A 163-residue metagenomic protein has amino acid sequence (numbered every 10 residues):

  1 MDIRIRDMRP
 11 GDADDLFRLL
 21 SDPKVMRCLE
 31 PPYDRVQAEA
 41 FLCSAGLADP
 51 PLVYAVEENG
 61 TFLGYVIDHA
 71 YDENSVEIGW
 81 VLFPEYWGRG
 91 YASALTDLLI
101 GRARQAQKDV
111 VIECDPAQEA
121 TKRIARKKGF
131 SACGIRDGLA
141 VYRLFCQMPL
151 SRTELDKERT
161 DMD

Functional and structural regions predicted by a protein language model:
M1-D14, R18-D22, A55-D163: Acyl-donor (CoA/ACP) binding surface of acyl/acetyltransferases
D22-P23, A48: Acidic-histidine catalytic/liganding microenvironments
K24-C43: Conserved GNAT-fold acetyl-CoA-binding loop/helix
R27, V36, D49-V53, V110: Secondary-structure transition/capping residues
E30-P31, P50, M148: Intrinsic-disorder/low-complexity coil detector
R35-E39, L47-D49, P84-E85: Juxtamembrane/interface motifs at transmembrane-helix termini
C43-A55, G64: A short helix-loop-beta-strand connector motif used in the catalytic cores of GNAT acetyltransferases and, in some
